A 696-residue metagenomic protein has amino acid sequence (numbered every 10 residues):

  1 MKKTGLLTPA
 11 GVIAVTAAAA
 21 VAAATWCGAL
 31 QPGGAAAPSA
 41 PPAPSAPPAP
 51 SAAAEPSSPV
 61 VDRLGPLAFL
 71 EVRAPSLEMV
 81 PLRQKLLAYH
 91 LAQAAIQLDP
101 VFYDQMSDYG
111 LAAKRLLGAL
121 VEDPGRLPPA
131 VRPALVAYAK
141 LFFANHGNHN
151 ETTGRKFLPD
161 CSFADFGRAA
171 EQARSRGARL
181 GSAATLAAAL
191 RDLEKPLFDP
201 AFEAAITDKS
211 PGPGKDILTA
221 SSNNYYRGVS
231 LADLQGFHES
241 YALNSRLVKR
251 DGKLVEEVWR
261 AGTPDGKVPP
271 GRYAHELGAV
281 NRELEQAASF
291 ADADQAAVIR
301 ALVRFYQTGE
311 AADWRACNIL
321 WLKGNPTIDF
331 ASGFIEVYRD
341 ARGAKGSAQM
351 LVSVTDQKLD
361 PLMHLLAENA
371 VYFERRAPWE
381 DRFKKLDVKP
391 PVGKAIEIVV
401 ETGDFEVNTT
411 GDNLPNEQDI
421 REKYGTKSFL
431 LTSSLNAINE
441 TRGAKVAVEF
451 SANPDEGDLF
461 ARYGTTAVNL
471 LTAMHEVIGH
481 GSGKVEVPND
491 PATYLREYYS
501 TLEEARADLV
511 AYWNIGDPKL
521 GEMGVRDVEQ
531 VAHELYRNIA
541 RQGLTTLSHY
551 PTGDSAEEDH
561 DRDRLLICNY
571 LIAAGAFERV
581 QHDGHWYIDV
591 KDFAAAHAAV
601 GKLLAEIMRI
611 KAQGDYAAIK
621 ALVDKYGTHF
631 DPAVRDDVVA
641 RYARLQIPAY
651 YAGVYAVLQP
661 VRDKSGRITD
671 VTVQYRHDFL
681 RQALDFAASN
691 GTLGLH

Functional and structural regions predicted by a protein language model:
E55-L116: N-terminal-proximal low-complexity accessory segments that begin disordered and transition into the first
R73, Y512-I610: Long, well-structured alpha-helical subdomains associated with metal-dependent extracellular/ecto-lumenal hydrolases
P81, D292, S500-D517: An active-site-proximal "capping" alpha-helix that borders the catalytic cofactor pocket
A139-G262, G266-D458, G464: Contiguous, non-catalytic segments that form substrate-binding/exosite surfaces or channel walls
T465-I478: Short alpha-helix carrying the canonical HExxH Zn2+-binding catalytic motif
V477-N489, N514, P518: Catalytic Zn2+-binding segment of zinc metalloproteases
G483-A505: Post-HEXXH active-site segment of zinc metalloproteases
V600-H696: Extended, compositionally biased alpha-helical segments that mediate assembly or anchoring
